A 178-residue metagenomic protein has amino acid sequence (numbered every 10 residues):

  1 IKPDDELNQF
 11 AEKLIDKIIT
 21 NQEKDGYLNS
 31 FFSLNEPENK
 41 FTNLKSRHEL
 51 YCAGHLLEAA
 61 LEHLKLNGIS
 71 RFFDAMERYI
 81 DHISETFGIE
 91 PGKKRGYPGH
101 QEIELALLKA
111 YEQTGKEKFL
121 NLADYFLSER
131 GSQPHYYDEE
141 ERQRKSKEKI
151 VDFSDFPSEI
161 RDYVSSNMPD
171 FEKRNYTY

Functional and structural regions predicted by a protein language model:
I1-Y178: Glycan-recognition and catalytic cores of secretory/periplasmic carbohydrate-active enzymes
